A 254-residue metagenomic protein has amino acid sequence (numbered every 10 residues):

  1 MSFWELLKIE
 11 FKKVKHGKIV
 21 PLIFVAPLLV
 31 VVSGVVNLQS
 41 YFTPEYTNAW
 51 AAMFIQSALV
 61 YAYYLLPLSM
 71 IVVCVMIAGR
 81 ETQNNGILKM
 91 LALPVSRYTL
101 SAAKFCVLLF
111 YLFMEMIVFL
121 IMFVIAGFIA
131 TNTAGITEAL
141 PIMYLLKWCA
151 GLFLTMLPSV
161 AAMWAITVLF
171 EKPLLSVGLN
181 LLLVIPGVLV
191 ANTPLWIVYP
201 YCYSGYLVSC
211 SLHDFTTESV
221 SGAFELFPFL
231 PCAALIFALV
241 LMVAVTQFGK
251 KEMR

Functional and structural regions predicted by a protein language model:
M1-P27: Aromatic- and glycine-rich beta-strand/loop motifs that create alpha-glucan
K18-V20, S96-Y98, A102, P141 (+1 more regions): Membrane-helix interface segments
L22-L28, F170-V188: Pore- or pathway-lining transmembrane helices of multi-pass membrane proteins that form conduits for solutes/ions
A26-M70, A102-V168, F215-P231: Secretory targeting signals
V36-F54, V177-R254: Terminal transmembrane helical anchor/hairpin motif
M70-C74, I87, M122, A161-M163 (+1 more regions): Hydrophobic/aromatic residues in alpha-helical transmembrane segments
I77-L109: Helix-loop-helix units of permease transmembrane domains in multi-pass membrane transporters, especially ABC
R80, L93, F128, N132 (+2 more regions): Transmembrane helix-loop junction
